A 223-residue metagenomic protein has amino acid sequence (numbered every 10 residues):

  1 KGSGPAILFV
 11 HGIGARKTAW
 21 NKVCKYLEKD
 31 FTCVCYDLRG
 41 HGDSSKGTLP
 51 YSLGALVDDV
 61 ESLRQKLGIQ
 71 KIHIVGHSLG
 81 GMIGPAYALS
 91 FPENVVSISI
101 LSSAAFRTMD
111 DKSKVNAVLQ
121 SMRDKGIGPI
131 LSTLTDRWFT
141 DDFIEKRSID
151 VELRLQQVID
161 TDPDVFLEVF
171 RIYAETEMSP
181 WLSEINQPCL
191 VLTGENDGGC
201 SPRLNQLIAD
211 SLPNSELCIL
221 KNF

Functional and structural regions predicted by a protein language model:
K1-L49, L63: Conserved HGGG/HGGXW glycine-rich cap/lid loop of the alpha/beta-hydrolase fold
D37, H73, V96-S99, S183: Residue in the alpha/beta-hydrolase core beta-strand immediately N-terminal to the catalytic nucleophile
G54-I72: Conserved acidic catalytic loop of the alpha/beta-hydrolase fold
G76-G80, G84: Gly/Ala-rich beta-loop-alpha elbow adjacent to hydrolase catalytic centers
P85-S90, N94-L131, W138: Flexible "cap/lid" loop of the alpha/beta hydrolase fold
M109-S113, K125-E184: Conserved alpha/beta-hydrolase catalytic His-Asp/Glu region
I185, V191-T193, D197: Short beta-strand/loop motif that positions the catalytic acidic residue of the alpha/beta-hydrolase fold
P202-N222: Catalytic histidine neighborhood in serine/cysteine hydrolases with alpha/beta-hydrolase-type architecture
